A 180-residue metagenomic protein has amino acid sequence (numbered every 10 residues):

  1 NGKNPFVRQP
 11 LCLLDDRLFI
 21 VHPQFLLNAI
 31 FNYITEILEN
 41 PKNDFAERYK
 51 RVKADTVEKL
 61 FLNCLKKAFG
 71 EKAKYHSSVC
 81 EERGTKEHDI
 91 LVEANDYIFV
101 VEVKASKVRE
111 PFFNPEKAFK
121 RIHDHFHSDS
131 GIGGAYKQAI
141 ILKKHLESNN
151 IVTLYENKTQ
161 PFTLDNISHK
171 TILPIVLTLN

Functional and structural regions predicted by a protein language model:
N1-G70, N180: Interfaces and regulatory segments of ATP-dependent nucleotide/adenylate/phosphodiester-chemistry enzymes
A54, E58, R83, A94 (+2 more regions): Active-site-proximal structural scaffolding
A68-T85: A short acidic/basic microdomain associated with nuclease active sites
E82-K86, K107-E110: Flexible loop/turn segments at secondary-structure boundaries
D89: Cell-envelope/extracellular polymer assembly enzymes that use nucleotide-activated donors
V92-V100, K104-E110: Active-site beta-strand-loop-beta-strand hairpin of nuclease catalytic cores that positions key catalytic residues
A105-F162: Catalytic cores of nucleic-acid endonucleases
Y155-N180: Short, low-complexity, polybasic intrinsically disordered segments
